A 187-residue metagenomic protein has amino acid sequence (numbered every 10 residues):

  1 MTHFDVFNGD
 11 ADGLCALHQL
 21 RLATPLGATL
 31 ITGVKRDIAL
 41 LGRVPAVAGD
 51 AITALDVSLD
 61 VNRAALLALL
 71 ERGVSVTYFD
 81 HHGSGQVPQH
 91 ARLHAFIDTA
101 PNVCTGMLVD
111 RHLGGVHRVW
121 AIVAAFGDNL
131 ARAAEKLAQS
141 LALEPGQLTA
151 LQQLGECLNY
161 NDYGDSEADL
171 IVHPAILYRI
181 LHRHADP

Functional and structural regions predicted by a protein language model:
M1-Q153: Replace "Mg2+/Mn2+-dependent" with "divalent metal-dependent
A133, S140-P187: Accessory alpha-helical/coil subdomains and C-terminal extensions that flank or cap enzyme catalytic cores
